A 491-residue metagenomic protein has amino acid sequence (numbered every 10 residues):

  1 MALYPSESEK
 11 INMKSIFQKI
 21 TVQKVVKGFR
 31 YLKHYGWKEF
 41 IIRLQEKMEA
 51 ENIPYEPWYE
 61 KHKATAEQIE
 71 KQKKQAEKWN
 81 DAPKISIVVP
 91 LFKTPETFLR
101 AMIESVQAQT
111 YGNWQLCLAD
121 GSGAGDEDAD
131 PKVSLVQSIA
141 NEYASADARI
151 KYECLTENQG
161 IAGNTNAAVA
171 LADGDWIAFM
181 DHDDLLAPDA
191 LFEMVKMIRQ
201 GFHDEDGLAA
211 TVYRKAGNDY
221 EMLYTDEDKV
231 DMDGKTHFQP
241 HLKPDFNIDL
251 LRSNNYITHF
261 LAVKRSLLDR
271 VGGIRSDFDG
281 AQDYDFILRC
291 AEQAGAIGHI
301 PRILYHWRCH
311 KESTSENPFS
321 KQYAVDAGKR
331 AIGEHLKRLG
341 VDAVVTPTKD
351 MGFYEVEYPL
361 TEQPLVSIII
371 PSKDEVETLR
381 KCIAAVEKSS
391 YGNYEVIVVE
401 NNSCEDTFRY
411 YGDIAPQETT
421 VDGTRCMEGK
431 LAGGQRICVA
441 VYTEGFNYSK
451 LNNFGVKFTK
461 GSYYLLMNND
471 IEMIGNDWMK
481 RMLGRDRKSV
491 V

Functional and structural regions predicted by a protein language model:
W37-S105, G333-K388, D422-G423, Q435: N-proximal low-complexity "stem/linker" segments adjacent to membrane-targeting elements
Q107-C154, E387-T443: Acidic donor-binding segment of Leloir-type glycosyltransferases
L155-A172, Y442-T459: Glycine-rich, basic loop-to-helix element that forms the pyrophosphate-binding segment of sugar-nucleotide handling
A170, V230, T236-S266, N447-K450 (+1 more regions): A recurrent flexible, glycine/aromatic-enriched loop bordering the glycosyltransferase active site that acts as
I177, Y464: Short aromatic/hydrophobic "clamp" motif used to bind/position activated sugar donors
D189-H237, H310, I471-V491: Conserved donor NDP-sugar-binding/catalytic core segment of glycosyltransferases
G272-L288, Y323, E472: Donor nucleotide-sugar recognition loop
S276-F278, L288-W307, E312, R330-P347: Catalytic donor-sugar/metal-binding loop of nucleotide-sugar-dependent glycosyltransferases
